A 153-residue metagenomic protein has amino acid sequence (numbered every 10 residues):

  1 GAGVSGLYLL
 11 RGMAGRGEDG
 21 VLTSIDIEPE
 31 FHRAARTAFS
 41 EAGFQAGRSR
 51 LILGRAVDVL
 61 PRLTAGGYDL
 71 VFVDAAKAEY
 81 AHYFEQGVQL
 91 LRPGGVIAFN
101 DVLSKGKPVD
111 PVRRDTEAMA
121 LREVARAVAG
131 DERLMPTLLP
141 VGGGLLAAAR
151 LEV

Functional and structural regions predicted by a protein language model:
G1-V153: S-adenosylmethionine/decaboxylated-SAM
